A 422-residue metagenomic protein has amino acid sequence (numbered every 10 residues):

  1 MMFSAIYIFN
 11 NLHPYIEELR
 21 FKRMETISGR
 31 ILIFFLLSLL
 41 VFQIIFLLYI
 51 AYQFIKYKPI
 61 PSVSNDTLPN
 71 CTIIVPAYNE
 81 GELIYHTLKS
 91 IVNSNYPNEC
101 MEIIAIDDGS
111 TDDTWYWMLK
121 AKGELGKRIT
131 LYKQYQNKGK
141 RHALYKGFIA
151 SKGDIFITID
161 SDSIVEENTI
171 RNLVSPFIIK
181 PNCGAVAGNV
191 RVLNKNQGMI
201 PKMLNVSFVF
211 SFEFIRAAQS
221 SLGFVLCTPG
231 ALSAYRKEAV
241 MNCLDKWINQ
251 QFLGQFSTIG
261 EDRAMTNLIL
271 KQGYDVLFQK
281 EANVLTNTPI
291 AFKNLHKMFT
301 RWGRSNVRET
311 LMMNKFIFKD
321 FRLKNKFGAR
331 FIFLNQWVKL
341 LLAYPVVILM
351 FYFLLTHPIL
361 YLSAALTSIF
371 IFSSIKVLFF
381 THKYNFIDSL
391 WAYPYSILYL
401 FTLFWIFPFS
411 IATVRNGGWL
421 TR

Functional and structural regions predicted by a protein language model:
M1, R322-V338: Loop-to-transmembrane boundary segments
A5-V41, I50-N65, F333-G417: Membrane-embedded multi-pass helical conduit in multi-pass membrane proteins, especially envelope-biosynthetic
F42-I45, F278: Hydrophobic alpha-helical membrane-embedded segments
I45-A51, F156: Transmembrane alpha-helical segments in integral membrane proteins
F46, E238-N242, F409: Short helix-terminus and kink motifs of transmembrane alpha helices, predominantly at the cytoplasmic interface
V63-F321: Non-transmembrane catalytic domains and loops of membrane-associated enzymes and transporters that build or traffic
W302-F316, K324, W337-L340, Y344-V347 (+1 more regions): Short hydrophobic alpha-helical module
G418-R422: Short, charged juxtamembrane terminal tails flanking transmembrane helices
